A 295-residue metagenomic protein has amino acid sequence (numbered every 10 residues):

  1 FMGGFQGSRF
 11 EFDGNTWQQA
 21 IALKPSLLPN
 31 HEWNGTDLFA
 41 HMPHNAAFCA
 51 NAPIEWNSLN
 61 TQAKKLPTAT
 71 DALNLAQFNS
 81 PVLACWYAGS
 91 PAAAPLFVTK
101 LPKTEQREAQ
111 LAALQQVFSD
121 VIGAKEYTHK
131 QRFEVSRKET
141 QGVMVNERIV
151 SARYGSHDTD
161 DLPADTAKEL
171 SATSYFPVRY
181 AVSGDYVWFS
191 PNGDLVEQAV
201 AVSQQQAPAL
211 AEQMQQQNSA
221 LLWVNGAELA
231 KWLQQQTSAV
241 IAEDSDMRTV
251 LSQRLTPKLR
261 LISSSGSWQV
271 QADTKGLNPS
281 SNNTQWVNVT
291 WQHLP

Functional and structural regions predicted by a protein language model:
F1-K64, Q77, P81, S171 (+1 more regions): Leucine-rich, highly hydrophobic segment in Treponema pallidum outer-membrane-associated proteins
S26, L66-T68, S203-Q205: Short secondary-structure boundary/capping segments
M42, K64-L66, D71, V187 (+1 more regions): Generic hydrophobic secondary-structure signal
S58, A63-D71, A84, A93 (+1 more regions): Charged/polar interaction segments and conserved charged motifs
P67-N74, A164-T166: Short amphipathic alpha-helix segments
P81-Q215: Single conserved position on a long alpha-helix in the C-terminal lobe of the eukaryotic protein kinase
